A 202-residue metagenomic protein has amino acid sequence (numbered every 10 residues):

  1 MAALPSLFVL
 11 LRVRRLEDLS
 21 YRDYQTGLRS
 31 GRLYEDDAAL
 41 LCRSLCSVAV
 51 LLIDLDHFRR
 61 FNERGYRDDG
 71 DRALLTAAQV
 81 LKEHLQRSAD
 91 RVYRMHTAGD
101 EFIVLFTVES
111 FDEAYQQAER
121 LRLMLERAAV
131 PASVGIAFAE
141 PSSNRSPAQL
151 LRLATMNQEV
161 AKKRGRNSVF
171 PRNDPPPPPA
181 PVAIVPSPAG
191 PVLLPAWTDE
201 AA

Functional and structural regions predicted by a protein language model:
M1-Q25, G31-C42, C46: Signal-transducing coiled-coil linker helices
S30-A49, D56-K82, Y93-I103, F111-E119 (+2 more regions): Conserved long alpha-helical elements within nucleotide-processing catalytic cores of c-di-GMP signaling and class III
V50, F102, A132-I136: A structural signal for short, well-ordered beta-strand segments
V50-L52, P171: Core hydrophobic beta-sheet residues of small sensory/regulatory alpha/beta domains, primarily PAS-family
E83-R91, R120-P131, V160: Short catalytic/binding micro-motifs of nucleotide second-messenger systems
V92-R94, R120, V134-E200: Cyclic nucleotide signaling catalytic output domains
V104-E109, F138-E140: Short beta-strand-to-loop capping motifs
